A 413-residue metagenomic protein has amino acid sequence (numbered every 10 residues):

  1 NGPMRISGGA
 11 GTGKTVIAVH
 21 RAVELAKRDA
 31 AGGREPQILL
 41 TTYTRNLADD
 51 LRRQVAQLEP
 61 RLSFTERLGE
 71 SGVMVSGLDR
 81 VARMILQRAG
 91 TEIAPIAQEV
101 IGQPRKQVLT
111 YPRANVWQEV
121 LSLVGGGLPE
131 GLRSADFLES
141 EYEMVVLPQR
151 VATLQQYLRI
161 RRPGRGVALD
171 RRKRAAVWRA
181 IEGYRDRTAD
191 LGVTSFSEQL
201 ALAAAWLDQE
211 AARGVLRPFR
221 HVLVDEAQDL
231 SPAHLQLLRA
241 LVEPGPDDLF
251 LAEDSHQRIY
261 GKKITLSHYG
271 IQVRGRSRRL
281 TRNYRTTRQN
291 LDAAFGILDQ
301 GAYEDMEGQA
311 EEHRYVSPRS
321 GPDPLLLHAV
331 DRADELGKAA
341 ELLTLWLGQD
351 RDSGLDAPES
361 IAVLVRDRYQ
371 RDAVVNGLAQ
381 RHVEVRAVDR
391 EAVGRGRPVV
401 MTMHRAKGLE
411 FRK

Functional and structural regions predicted by a protein language model:
N1: Pre-Walker A adenine-sensing motif
M4-P36, Y43-L58, L62-S71, S76-I93 (+4 more regions): Conserved helicase motor core of SF1/SF2 NTP-dependent helicases
T91-K173: ATP-hydrolysis module of ASCE/P-loop NTPase motor domains, specifically the Walker B Asp-Glu catalytic pair
V116-Q118, E141-V146, W178, L235 (+1 more regions): Tryptophan-centered motif/residue detector
E119-V124, E141, G183-Y184, L202 (+1 more regions): A general alpha-helix detector
V193-A201: Short glycine-rich substrate-engagement loop in P-loop NTPases that contacts/grips substrate
